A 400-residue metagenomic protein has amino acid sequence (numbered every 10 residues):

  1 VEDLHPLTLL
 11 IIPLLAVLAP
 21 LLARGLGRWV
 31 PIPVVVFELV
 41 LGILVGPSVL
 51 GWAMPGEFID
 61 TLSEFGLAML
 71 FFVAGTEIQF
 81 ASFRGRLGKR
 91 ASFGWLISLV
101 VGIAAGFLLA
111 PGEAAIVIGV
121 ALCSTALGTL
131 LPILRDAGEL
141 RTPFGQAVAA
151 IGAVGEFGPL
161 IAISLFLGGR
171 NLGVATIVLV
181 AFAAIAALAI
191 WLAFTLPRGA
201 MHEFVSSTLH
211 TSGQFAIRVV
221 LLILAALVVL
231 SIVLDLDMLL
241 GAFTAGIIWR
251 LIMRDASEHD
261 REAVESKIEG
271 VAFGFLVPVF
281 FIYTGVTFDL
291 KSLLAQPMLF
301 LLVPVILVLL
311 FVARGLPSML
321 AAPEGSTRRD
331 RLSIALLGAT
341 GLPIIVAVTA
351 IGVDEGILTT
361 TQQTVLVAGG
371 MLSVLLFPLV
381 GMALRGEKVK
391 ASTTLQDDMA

Functional and structural regions predicted by a protein language model:
V1-L15, P55-F71, G112-L127, T176-L188 (+3 more regions): Structural signature of hydrophobic alpha-helical transmembrane segments
V1-T8, P47-F58, A104-A115, I163-I177 (+3 more regions): Helix-coil boundary and interhelical linker segments in multi-pass alpha-helical membrane proteins
T8-L21, Q79-E113, L172-L188, F288-A322 (+2 more regions): Entry/N-cap segments of selected transmembrane alpha helices and their immediately preceding amphipathic helices
L9-L14, D60-G66, L87, A91 (+7 more regions): Structural signal for the N-terminal portions of transmembrane helices and their immediately preceding loop/interface
L26-V30, L44-R86, H202-F215, V220-L302: Membrane-interface junctions of multi-pass transporters
V36-S48, S92-G106, A149-S164, T208-L227 (+2 more regions): Small-residue-rich segments of transmembrane alpha-helices in multi-pass membrane proteins, especially helix faces
E57, R84-G94, P111-L122, R135-A153 (+4 more regions): The feature identifies polytopic integral membrane transport proteins across all domains of life
L99-I103, L122-A147, G152-I161, A313-L320 (+2 more regions): Short helical (or helix-break) motifs at transmembrane helix termini and adjacent helical loops in multi-pass membrane
